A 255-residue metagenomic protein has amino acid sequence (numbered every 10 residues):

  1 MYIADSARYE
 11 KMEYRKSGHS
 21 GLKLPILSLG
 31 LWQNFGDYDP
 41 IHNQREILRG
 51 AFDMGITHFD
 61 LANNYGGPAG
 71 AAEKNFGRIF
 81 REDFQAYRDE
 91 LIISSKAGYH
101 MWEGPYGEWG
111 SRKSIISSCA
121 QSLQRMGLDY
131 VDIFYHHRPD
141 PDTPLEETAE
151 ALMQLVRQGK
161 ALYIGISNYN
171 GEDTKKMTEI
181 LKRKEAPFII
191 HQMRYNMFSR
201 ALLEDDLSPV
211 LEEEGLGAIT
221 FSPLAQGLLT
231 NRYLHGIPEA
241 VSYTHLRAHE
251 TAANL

Functional and structural regions predicted by a protein language model:
M1-L91, R157: N-terminal binding-site loop/beta-alpha segment at the start of enzyme catalytic domains that lines or forms
S17, L29, F59, F76 (+8 more regions): Conserved, mostly hydrophobic/aromatic
L24-L27, G55-T57, Y87-L91, L128-D132 (+4 more regions): Short, well-ordered coil/turn segments that N-cap beta-strands
A86-G110: Structural motif corresponding to the early beta-alpha repeats
A97-Y99, N170, Y195-S199, S222-L229: Glycine-rich beta-alpha junction loops
W102-L202, D206: Glycine/proline-rich, positively charged, aromatic-decorated active-site loop/lid region on the catalytic face
L203-S242: Aromatic-lined glycan-binding groove of carbohydrate-active enzymes
T244-T251: Conserved small/polar residues in nucleotide/adenosyl-binding loops
